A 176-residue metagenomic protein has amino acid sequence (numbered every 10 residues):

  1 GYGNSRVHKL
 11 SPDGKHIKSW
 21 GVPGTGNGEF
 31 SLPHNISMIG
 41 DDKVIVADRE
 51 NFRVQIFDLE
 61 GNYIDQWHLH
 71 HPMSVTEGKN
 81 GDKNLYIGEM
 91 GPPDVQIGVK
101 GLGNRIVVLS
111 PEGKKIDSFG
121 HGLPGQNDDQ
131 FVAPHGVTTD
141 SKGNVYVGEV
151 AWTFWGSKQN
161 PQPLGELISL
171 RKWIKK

Functional and structural regions predicted by a protein language model:
G1-K176: Eukaryotic scaffold repeat domains enriched in small/polar residues
